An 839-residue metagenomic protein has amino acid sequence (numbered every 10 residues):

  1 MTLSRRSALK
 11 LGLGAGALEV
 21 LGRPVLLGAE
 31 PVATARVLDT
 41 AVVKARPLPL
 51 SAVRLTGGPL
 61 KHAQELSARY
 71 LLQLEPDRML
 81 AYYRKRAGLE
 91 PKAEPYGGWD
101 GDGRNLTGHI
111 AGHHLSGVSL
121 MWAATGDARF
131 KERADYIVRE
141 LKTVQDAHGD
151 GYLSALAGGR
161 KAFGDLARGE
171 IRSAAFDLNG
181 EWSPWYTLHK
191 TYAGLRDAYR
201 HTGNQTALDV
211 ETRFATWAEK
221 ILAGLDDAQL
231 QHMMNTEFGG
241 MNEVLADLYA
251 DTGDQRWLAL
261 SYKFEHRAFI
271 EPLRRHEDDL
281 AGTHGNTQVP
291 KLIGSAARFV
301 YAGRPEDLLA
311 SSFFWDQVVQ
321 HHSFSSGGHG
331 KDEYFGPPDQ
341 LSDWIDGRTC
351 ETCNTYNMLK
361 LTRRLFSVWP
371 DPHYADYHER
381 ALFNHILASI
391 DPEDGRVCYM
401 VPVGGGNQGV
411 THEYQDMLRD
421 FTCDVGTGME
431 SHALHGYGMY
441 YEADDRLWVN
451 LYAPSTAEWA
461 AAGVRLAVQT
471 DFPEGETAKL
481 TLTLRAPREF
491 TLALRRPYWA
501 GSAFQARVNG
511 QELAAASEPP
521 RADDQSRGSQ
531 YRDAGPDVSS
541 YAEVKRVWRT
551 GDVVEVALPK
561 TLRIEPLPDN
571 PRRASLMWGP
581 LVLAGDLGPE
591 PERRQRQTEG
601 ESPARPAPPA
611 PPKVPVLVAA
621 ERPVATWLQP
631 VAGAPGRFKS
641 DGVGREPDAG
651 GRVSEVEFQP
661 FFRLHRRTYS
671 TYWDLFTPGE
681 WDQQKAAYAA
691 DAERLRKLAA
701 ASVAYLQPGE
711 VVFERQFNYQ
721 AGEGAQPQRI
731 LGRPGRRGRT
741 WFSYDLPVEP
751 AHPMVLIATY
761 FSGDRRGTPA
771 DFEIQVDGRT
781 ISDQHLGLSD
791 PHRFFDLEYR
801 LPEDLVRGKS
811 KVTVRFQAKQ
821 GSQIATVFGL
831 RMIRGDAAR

Functional and structural regions predicted by a protein language model:
M1-G16: N-terminal secretory signal peptides and thylakoid transit peptides that target proteins across membranes
P24-E30: Signal peptide processing junction and immediate N-terminal pro/mature segment of secreted/exported proteins
V32-A124, A128, E132, F163-H201 (+4 more regions): Aromatic (Trp/Tyr) and acidic
T212-H276, L280-P290: Hydrophobic, small-residue-rich alpha-helical packing segments that form membrane-like cores
S311, D376-N384, S389-T481, P519-P520 (+4 more regions): C-terminal beta-rich recognition modules with glycine/proline-rich loops and embedded aromatic residues
A486-T491, V748-I757: Extended extracellular/luminal ectodomain segments enriched in beta-structured repeat modules
A503-V508: Change to "...patches in solvent-exposed regions of secreted, membrane-anchored, or virion-exposed structural
L513-D524, Y531-G551, A557-P571, Q726-P747 (+2 more regions): Beta-strand-rich ligand-recognition modules
